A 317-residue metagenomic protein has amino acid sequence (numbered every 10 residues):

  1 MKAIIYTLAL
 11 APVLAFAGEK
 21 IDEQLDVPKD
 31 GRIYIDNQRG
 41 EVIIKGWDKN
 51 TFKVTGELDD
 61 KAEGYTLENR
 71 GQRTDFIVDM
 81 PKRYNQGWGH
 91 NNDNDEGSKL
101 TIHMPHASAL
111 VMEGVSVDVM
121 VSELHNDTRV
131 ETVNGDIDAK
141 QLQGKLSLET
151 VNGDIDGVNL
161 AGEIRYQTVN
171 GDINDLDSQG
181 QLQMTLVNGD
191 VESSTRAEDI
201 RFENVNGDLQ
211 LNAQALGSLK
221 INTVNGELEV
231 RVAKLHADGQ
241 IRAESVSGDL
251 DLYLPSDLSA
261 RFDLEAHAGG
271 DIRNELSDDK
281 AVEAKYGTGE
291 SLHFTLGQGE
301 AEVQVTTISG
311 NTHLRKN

Functional and structural regions predicted by a protein language model:
M1-N317: Intrinsically disordered, low-complexity terminal regions
